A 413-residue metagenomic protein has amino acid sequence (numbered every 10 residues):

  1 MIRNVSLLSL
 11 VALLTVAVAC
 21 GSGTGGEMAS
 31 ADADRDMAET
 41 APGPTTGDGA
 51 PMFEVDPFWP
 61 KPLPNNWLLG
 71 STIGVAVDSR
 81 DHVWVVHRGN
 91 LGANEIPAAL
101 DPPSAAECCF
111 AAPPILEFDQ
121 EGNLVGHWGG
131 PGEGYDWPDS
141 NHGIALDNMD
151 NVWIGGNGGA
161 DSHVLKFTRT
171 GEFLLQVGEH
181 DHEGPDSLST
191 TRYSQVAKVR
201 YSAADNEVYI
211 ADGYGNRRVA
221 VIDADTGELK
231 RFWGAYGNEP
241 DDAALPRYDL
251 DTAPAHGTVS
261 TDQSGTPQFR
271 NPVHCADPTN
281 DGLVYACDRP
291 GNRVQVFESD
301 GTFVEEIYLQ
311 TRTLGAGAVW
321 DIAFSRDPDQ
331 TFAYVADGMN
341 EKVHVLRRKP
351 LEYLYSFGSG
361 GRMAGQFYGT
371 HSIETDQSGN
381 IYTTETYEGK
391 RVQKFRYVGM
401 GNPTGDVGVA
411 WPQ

Functional and structural regions predicted by a protein language model:
M1-S9: Bacterial N-terminal signal peptides that target proteins for export
L10-L14: Hydrophobic helical h-region of N-terminal Sec-dependent signal peptides in bacterial secretory/periplasmic proteins
V16-A19: C-terminal motif of bacterial Sec signal peptides marking the signal peptidase cleavage site
G21-T24: Bacterial signal peptide processing site
G26-A29: C-terminal subdomains that position terminal phosphate/3'-OH groups for nucleotidyl transfer/ligation, primarily on
A31-Q413: Eukaryotic scaffold repeat domains enriched in small/polar residues
